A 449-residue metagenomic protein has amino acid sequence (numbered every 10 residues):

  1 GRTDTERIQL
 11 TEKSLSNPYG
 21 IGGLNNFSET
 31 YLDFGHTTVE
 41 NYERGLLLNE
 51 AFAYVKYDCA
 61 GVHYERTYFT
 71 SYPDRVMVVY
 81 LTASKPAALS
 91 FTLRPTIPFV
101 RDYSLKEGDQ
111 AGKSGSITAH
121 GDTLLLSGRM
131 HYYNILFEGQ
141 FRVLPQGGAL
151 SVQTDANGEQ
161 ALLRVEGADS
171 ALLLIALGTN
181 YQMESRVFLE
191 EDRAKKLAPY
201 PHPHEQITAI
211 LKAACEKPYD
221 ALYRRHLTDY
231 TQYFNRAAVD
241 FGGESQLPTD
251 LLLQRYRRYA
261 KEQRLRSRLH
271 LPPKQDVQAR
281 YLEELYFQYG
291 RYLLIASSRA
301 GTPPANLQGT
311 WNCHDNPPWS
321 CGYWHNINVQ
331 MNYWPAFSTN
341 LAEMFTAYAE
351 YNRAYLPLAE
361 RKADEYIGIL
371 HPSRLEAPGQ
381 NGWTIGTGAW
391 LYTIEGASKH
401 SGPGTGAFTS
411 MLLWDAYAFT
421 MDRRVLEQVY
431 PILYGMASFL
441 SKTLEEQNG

Functional and structural regions predicted by a protein language model:
G1-S398, D415-Y417, Y430, Y434-S438 (+1 more regions): Aromatic-residue-lined binding/catalytic grooves and analogous aromatic/hydrophobic interfacial grooves in multimeric
G402, S441-G449: Aromatic-lined, polymer-binding surfaces characteristic of secreted/periplasmic polysaccharide-degrading enzymes
V425-L426: Membrane-interfacial loop-to-helix junctions in multi-pass inner-membrane proteins
